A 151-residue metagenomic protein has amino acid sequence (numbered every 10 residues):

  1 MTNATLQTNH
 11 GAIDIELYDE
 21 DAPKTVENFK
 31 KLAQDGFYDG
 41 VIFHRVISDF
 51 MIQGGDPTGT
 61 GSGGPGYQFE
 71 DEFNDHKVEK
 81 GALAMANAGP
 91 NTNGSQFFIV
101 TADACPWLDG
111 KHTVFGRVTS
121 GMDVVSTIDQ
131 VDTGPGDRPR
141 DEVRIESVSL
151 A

Functional and structural regions predicted by a protein language model:
M1-A151: Cyclophilin-like peptidyl-prolyl cis-trans isomerases
